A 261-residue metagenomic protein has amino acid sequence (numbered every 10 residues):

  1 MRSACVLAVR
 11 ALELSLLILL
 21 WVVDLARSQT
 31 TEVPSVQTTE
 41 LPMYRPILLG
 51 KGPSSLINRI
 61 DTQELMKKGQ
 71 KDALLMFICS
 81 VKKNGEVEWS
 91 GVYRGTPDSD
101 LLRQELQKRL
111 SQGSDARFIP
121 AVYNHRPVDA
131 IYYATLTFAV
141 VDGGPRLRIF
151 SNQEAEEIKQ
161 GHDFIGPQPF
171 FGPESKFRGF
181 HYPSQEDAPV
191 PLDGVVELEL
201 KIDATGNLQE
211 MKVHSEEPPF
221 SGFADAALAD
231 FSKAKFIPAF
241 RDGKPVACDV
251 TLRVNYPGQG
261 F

Functional and structural regions predicted by a protein language model:
M1-V9: N-terminal secretory signal peptides that target proteins for export/translocation
R10-A11, P191: Short hydrophobic/aromatic segments of transmembrane alpha-helices and their interfaces
A11-V22: Bacterial N-terminal signal peptides
S28-F261: Charge-biased low-complexity segments
